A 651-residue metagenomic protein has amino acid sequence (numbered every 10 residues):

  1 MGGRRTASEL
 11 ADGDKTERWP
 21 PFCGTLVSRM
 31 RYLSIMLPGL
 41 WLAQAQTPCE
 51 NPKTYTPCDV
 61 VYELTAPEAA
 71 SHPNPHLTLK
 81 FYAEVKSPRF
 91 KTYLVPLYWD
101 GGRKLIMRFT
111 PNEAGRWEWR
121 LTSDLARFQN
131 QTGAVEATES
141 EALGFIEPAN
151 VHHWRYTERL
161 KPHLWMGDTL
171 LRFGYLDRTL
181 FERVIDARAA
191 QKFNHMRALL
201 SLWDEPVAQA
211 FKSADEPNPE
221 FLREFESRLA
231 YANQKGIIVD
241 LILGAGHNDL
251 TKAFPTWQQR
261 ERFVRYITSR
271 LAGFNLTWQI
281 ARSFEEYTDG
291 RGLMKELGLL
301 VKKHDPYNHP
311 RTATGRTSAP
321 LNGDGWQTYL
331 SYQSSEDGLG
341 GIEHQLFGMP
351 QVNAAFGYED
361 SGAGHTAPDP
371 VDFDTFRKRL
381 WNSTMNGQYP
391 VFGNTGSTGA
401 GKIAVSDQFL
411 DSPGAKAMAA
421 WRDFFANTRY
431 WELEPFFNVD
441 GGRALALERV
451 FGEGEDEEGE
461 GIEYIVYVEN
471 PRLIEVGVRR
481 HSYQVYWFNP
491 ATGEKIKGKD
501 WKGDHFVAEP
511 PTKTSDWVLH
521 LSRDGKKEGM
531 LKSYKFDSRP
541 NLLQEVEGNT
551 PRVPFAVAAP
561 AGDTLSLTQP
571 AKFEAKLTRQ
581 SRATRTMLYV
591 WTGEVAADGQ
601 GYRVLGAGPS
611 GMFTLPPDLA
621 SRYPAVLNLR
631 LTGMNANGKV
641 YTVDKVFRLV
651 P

Functional and structural regions predicted by a protein language model:
P48-T54, P67-S71, S361, D372-K499 (+1 more regions): Aromatic- and carboxylate-lined catalytic core of secreted/periplasmic carbohydrate-active enzymes
E50-Y55, H72-P75, D563-Q569: Short, solvent-exposed loop/linker segments at the N-terminal edge of repeated beta-sheet extracellular domains
K80, L143-Y329, Q333-G338, F347: Active-site mouth of glycoside hydrolases
Y93-V151: Extended acidic/polar, glycine-enriched regions that form or flank non-catalytic beta-rich accessory modules
A126, M634-K639: Short, solvent-exposed loop/turn segments at the edges of extracellular beta-sandwich modules
D324-A400: Catalytic-core region of carbohydrate-active enzymes that cleave or remodel glycosidic bonds
S581-Y589: Solvent-exposed loop segments of extracellular immunoglobulin-like
E594-T614: Surface-exposed, flexible coil segments in extracellular/virion-facing regions
